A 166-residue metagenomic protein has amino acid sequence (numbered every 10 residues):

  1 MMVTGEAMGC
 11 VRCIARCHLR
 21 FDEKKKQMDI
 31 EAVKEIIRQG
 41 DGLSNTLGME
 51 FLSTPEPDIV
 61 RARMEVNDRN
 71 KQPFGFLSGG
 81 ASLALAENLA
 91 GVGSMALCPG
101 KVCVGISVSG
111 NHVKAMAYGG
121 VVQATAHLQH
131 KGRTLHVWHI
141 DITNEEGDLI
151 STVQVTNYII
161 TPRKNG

Functional and structural regions predicted by a protein language model:
M1-M2, M8: Methionine residue identity
G9-G166: Terminal targeting signals and extreme-terminal segments of soluble enzymes
